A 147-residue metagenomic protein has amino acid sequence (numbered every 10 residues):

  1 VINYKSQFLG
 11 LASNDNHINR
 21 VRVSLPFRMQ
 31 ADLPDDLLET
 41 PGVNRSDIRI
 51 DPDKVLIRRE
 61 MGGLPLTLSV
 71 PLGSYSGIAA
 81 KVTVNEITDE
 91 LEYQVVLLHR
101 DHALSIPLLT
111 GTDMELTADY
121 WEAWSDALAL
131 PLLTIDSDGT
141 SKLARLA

Functional and structural regions predicted by a protein language model:
V1-T67, L72-G73, I78, R100-A103 (+1 more regions): Intrinsic disorder/low-complexity detector
G62-L64, A79-E92: Short acidic, Gly/Pro-enriched loop/turn segments at secondary-structure junctions
E86-S105: Canonical pleckstrin homology
